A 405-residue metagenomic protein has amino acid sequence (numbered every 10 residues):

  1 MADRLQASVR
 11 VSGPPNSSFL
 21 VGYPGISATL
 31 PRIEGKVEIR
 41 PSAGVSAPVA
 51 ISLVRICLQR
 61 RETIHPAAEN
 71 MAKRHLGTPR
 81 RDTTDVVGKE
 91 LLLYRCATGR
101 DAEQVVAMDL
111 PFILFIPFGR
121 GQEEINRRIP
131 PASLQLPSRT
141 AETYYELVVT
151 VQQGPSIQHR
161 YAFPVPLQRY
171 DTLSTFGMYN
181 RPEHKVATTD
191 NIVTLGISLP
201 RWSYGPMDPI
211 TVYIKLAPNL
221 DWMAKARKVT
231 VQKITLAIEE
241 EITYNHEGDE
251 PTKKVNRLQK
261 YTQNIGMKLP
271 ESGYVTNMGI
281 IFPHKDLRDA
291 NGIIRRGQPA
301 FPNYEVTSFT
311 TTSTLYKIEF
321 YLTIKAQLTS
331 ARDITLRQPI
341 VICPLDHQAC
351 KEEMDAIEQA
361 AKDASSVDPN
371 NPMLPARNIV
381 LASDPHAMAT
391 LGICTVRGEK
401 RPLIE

Functional and structural regions predicted by a protein language model:
M1-K36, A72-R100, P166-P209, A217 (+1 more regions): Intrinsically disordered, low-complexity Ser/Thr/Pro-enriched regulatory regions of arrestins/alpha-arrestins
V37, R55-T63, P111-G119, E124-G154 (+4 more regions): Internal, hydrophobic beta-strand segments that form the core of beta-sheet-rich folds
A43-S52, I157, D221-K233: A short beta-turn/strand-edge loop motif at beta-sheet boundaries
S46-T63, A72-D171, N180-P182: Beta-strand-rich globular domains of non-transmembrane regions
